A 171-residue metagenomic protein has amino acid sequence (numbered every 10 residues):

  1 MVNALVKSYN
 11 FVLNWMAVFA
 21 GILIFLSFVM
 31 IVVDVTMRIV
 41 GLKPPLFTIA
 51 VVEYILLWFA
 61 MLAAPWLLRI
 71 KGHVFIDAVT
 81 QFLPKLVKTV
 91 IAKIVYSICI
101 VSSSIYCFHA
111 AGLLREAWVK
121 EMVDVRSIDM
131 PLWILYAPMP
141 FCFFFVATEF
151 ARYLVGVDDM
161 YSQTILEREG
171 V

Functional and structural regions predicted by a protein language model:
M1-V171: Alpha-helical transmembrane segments and membrane-interface helix-loop junctions in multi-pass membrane proteins
